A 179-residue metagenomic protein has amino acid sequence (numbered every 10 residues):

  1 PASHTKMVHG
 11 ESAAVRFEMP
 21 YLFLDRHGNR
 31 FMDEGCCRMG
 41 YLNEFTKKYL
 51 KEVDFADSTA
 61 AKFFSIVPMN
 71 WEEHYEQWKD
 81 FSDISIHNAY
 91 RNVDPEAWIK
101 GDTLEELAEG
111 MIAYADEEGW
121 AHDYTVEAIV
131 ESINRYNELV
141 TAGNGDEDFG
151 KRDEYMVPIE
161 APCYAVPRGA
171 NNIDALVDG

Functional and structural regions predicted by a protein language model:
P1-E131, T141-G179: Residues forming the flavin
R135: Core nucleotide-handling region used for phosphoryl-transfer chemistry
